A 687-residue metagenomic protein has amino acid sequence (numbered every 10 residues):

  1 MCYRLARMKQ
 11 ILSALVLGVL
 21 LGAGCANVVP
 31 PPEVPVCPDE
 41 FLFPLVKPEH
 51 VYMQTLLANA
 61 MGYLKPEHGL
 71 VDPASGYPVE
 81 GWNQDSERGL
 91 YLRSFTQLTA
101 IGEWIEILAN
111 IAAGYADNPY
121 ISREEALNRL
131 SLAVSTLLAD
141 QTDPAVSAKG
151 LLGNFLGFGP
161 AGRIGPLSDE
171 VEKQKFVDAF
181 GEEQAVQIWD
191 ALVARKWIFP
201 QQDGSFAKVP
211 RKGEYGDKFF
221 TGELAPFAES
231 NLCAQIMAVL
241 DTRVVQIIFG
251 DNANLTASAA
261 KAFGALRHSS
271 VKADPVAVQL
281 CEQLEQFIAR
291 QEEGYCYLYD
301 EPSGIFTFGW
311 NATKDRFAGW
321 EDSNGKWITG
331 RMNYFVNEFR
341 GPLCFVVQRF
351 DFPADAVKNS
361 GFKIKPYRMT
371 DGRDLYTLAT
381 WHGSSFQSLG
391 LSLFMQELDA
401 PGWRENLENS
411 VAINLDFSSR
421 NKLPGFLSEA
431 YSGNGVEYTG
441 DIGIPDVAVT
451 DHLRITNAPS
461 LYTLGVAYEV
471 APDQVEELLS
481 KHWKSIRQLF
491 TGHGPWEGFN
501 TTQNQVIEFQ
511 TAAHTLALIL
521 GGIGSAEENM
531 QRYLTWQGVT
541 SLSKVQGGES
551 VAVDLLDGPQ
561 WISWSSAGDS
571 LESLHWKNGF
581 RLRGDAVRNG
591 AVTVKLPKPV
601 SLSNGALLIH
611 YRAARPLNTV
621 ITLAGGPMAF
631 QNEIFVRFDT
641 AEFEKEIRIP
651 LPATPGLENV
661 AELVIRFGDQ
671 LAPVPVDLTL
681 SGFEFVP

Functional and structural regions predicted by a protein language model:
M1-M8: N-terminal secretory signal peptides that target proteins for export/translocation
K9-A14: Sec-dependent signal peptide recognition, specifically the positively charged N-region followed immediately by
G22-G24: C-terminal motif of bacterial Sec signal peptides marking the signal peptidase cleavage site
A26-V28: Bacterial signal peptide processing site
V34-E549: Ser/Thr/Asn(+Pro)-rich, low-complexity disordered segments
D557-R581: Extracellular glycan-recognition surfaces and repeat-rich motifs
F580-N659, G668-T679, E684-F685: Extracellular ligand-binding interfaces
